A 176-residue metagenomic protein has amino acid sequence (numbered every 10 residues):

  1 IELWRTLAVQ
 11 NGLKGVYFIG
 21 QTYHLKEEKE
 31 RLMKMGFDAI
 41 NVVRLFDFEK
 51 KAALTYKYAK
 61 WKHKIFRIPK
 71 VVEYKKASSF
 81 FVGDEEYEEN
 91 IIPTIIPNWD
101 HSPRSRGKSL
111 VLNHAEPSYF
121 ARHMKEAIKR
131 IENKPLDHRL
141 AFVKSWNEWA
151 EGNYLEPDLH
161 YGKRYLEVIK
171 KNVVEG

Functional and structural regions predicted by a protein language model:
I1-R5, S78-S79, M124-I128, L166 (+1 more regions): Generic structural signal for well-ordered alpha-helices, preferentially at hydrophobic/aromatic core positions
L3-P117: Aromatic-lined glycan-binding groove of carbohydrate-active enzymes
T6-Q10, K129, N133-L136, K171-E175: Secondary-structure boundary motif
G20, E49-A52, H123-K129, N172-G176: Short C-terminal domain-edge/linker segments immediately following a structured domain
E73, A115, Y119-H123, Y161 (+1 more regions): Soluble or luminal CAZymes and related metallo-dependent hydrolases
E86-E88, I131, L159: A structural signal for the principal folded core domain
E116-P157: Substrate-binding cleft of secreted/luminal carbohydrate-active enzymes
G152-G176: Aromatic-rich peripheral "rim/lid" segments of glycoside hydrolase catalytic domains that contact and position glycan
